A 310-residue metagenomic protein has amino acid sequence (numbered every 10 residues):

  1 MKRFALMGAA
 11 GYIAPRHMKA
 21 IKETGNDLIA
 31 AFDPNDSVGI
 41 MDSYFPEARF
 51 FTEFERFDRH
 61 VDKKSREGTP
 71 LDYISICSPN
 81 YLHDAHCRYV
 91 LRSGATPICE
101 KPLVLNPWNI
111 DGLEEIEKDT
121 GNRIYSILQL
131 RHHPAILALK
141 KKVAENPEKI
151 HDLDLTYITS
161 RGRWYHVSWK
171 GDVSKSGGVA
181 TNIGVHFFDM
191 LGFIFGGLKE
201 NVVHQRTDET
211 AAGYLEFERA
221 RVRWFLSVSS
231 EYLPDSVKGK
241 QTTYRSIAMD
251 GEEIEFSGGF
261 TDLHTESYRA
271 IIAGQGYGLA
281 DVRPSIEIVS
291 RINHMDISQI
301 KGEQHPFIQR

Functional and structural regions predicted by a protein language model:
M1-P46, T69: N-terminal Rossmann-like dinucleotide-binding module
H17, R49-E114: Beta-loop-alpha module in the N-terminal Rossmann-like domain of NAD(P)-dependent dehydrogenases, especially those
A30, D72-Y73, D152: Short, Asp-centered acidic motifs that coordinate Mg2+ and/or phosphate in catalytic or ligand-binding sites
V61-R66, Y73-S75, R269-R310: C-terminal helix-rich "cap/oligomerization" subdomain common to oxidoreductases
S65, Y81, V104-R163: A contiguous active-site-proximal alpha/beta segment in oxidoreductase catalytic domains
R163-L233, R283-E287: Rossmann-like dinucleotide-binding domain that binds NAD(P)(H)
T210-D262: C-terminal substrate-binding/catalytic lobe of Rossmann-fold NAD(P)-dependent oxidoreductases
